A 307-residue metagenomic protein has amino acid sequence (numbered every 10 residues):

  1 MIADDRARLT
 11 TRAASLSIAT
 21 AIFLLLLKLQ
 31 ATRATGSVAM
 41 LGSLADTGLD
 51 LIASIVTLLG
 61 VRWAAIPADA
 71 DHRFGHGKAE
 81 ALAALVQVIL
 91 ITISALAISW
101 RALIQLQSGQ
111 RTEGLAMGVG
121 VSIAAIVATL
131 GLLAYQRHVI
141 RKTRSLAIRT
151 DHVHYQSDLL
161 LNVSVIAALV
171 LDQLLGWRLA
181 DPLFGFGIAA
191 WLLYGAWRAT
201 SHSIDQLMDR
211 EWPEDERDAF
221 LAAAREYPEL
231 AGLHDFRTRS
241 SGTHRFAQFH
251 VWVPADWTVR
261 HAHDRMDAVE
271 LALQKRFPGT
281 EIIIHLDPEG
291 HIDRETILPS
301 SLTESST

Functional and structural regions predicted by a protein language model:
I2-I22, L27, R33-T307: Alpha-helical transmembrane segments and adjacent TM-loop junctions that form the membrane-embedded core of multi-pass
